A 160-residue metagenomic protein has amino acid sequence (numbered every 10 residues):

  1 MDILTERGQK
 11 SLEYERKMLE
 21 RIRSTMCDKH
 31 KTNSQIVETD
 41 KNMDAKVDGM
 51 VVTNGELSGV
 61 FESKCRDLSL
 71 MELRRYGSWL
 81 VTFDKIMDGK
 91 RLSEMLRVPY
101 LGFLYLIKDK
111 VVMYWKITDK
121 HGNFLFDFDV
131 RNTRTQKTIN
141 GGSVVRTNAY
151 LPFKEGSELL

Functional and structural regions predicted by a protein language model:
M1-K41: Acidic-basic catalytic patches of nuclease active cores, encompassing PD-(D/E)XK and other metal-cofactor nuclease
D2, E6, S24, V52-G55 (+1 more regions): Non-catalytic C-terminal interaction segments of nucleic acid-processing enzymes
M18, I22, G49-E72: Conserved catalytic cores of phosphodiester-cleaving nucleases, focusing on short active-site segments
S24-T32, R91-Y100, N123: Structural alpha-beta junctions
S34-D40, G102-K110: Acidic carboxylate-rich catalytic motifs and surrounding loops in phosphoryl-/glycosyl-chemistry enzymes
A45: Beta-rich catalytic cores
R66-G89: Mg2+/Mn2+-dependent nuclease catalytic core
D84-L104, M113-D119: Acidic, metal/cofactor-coordinating or nucleic-acid-engaging core segments within structured domains
